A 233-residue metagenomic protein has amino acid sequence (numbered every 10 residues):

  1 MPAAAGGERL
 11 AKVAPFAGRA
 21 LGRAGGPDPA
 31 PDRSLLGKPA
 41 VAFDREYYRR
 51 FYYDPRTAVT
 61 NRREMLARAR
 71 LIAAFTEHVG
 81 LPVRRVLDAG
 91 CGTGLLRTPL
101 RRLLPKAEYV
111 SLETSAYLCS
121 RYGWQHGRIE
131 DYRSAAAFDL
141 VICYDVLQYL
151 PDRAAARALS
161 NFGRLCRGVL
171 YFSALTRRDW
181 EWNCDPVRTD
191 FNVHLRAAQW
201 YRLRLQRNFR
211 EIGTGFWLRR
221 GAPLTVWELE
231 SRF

Functional and structural regions predicted by a protein language model:
P2, G6-A136, L150-R157, N161-G163 (+1 more regions): Class I (Rossmann-like) S-adenosyl-L-methionine-dependent methyltransferase catalytic domain, capturing the SAM-binding
I142: A conserved beta-strand element that flanks and buttresses the S-adenosyl-L-methionine
D145-Y149: Short catalytic micro-motifs in class I SAM-dependent methyltransferases
